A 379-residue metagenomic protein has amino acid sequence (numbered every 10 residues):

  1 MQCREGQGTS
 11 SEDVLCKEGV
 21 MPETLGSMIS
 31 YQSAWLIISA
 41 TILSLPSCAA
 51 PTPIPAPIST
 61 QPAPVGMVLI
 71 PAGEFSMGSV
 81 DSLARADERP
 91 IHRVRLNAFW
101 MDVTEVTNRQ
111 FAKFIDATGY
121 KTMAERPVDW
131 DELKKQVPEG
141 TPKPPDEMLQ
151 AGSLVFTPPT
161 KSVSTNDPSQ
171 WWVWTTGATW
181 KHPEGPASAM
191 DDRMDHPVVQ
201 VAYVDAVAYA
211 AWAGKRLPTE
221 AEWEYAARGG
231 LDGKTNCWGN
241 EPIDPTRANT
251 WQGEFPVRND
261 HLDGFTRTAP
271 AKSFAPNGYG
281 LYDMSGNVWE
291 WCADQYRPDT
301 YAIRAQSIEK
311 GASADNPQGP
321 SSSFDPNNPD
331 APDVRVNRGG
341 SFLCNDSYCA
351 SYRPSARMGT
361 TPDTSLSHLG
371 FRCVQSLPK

Functional and structural regions predicted by a protein language model:
Q2, Q7, Y31-Q32: Low-complexity, intrinsically disordered or signal/transmembrane-proximal segments
Q7-L15: Intrinsically disordered, low-complexity segments enriched in serine/proline and basic residues
T24-L36: Bacterial N-terminal signal peptides that target proteins for export
W35-P46: Bacterial N-terminal signal peptides
A49-A50: Bacterial signal peptide processing site
P53-P57, L69-I70, S76, V80-D81 (+3 more regions): Functional-site microenvironments in short loops/helix caps that host divalent-cation chemistry
V103, N108-I115, A202-A208, E224: Short, solvent-exposed alpha-helical surface patches in non-cytosolic proteins
L366-K379: Short, structured beta-strand segments at or near domain termini in extracellular proteins/domains
